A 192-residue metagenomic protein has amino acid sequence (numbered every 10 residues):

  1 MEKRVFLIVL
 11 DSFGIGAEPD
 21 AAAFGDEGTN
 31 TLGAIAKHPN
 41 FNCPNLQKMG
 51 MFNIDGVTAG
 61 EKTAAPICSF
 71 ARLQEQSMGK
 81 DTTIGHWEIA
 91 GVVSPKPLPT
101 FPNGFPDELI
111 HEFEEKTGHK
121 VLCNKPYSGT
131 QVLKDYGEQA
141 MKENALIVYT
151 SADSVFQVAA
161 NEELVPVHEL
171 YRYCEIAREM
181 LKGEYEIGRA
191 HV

Functional and structural regions predicted by a protein language model:
M1-F6: Extreme N-terminal starter segment of soluble prokaryotic enzymes
V9: Generic enzyme active-site microenvironment
G14-A145, A152-N161: Active-site nucleophile/metal-coordination loop of metallo-enzymes that catalyze phosphate/sulfate and related
L164-G183: Acidic, His- and aromatic-enriched active-site or binding-groove loops in soluble protein domains that engage sugars
E184-G188: Flexible, glycine/charged-enriched surface loops at secondary-structure junctions
A190-V192: Conserved small/polar residues in nucleotide/adenosyl-binding loops
